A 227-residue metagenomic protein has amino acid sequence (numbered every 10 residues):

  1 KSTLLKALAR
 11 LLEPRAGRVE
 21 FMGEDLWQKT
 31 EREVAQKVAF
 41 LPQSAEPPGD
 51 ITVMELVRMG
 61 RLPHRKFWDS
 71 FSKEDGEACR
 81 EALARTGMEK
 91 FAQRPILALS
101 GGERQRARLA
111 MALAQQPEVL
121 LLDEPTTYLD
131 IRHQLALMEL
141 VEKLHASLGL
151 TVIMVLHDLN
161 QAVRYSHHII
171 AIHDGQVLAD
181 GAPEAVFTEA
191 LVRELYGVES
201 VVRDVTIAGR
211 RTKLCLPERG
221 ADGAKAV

Functional and structural regions predicted by a protein language model:
A9: Helix-to-loop junction immediately C-terminal to a conserved catalytic motif
G17-D25, E33-V34: Conserved ABC transporter NBD signature motif
S70, P95-L99, E103: Conserved ABC ATPase signature
Q116: Conserved catalytic motifs of ABC-family nucleotide-binding domains
L120-E124: Catalytic Walker B motif of ABC-type/P-loop ATPase nucleotide-binding domains
L195-V227: ABC ATPase nucleotide-binding domains
